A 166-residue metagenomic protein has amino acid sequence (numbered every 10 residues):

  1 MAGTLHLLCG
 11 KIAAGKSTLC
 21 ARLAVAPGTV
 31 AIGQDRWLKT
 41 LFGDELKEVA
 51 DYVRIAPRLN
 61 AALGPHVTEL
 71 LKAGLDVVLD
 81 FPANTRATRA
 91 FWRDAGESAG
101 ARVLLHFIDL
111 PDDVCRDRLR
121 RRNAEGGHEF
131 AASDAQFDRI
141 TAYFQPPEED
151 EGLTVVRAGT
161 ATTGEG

Functional and structural regions predicted by a protein language model:
L5: Walker A (P-loop) ATP-phosphate-binding motif of ABC ATPase nucleotide-binding domains
L8: Hydrophobic anchor at the beta1->P-loop junction of P-loop NTPases
K11: P-loop (Walker A) phosphate-binding loop of NTP-binding proteins
A14-L75, R121: Conserved substrate/cofactor phosphate-moiety recognition/catalytic segment in nucleotide-dependent phosphotransferases
R36-L38, N84, D109-C115, A161-T163: Conserved nucleotide-binding/hydrolysis micro-motifs of P-loop NTPases
L46, E97-Q145: A glycine- and Lys/Arg-enriched "phosphate-lid" helix/loop adjacent to the NTP-binding pocket of small-molecule kinases
R54-V103: Glycine-rich phosphate-binding loop used to anchor ATP phosphates in small-molecule kinases, encompassing both
T141-G166: NTP-dependent small-molecule kinase module
